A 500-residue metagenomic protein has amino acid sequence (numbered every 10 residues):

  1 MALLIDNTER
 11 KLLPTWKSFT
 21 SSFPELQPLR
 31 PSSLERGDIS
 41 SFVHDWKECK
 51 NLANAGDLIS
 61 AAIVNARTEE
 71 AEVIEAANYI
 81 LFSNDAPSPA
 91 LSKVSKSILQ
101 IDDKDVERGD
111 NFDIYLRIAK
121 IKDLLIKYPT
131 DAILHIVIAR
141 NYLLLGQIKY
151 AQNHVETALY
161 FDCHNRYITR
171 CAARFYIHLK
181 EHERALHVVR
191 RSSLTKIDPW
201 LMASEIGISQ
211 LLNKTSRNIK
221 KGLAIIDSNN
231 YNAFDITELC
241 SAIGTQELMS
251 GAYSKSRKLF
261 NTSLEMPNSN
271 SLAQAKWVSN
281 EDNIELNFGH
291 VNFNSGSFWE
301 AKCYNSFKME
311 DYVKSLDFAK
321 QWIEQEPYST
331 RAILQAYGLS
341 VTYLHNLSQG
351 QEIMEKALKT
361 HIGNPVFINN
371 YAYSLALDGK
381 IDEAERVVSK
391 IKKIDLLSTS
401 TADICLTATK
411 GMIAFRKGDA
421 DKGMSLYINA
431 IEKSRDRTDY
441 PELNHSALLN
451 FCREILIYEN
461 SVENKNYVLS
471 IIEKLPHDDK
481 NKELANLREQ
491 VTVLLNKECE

Functional and structural regions predicted by a protein language model:
A2-N7, K11-P14, R36-C49, E70-N84 (+12 more regions): Alpha-helical repeat scaffolds
S22-G37, S41-H44, E48, D57-T68 (+6 more regions): Alpha-helical segment of the N-proximal tetratricopeptide repeat
P28, D57-A61, K93-S97, V137 (+11 more regions): "A position-specific structural signal for the A-helix of alpha-solenoid helical repeats
S32, A61-V64, S97, N141 (+8 more regions): Residue-level signature for tetratricopeptide repeat
K50, D85-A86, P129, C163 (+9 more regions): Short coil turns that delineate tetratricopeptide repeat
P89, I133, R166-Y167, W200-L201 (+9 more regions): Start-of-helix register in tetratricopeptide repeats
R140, G207, L211, Y337-T342 (+3 more regions): Alpha-helical adaptor scaffolds
L144, H178, L211-L212, M249 (+6 more regions): Register position in tetratricopeptide repeats
